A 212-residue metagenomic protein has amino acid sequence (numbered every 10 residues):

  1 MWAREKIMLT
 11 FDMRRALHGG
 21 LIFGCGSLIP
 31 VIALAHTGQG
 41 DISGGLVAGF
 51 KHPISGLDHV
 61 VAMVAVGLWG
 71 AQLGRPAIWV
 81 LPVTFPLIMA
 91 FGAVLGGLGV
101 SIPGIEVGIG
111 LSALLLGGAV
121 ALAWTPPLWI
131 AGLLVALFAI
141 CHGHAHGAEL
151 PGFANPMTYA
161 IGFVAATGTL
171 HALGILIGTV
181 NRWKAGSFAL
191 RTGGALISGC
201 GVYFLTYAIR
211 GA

Functional and structural regions predicted by a protein language model:
W2-R4, L9-A212: Membrane metalloprotein/metal-transporter helix-bundle signature
